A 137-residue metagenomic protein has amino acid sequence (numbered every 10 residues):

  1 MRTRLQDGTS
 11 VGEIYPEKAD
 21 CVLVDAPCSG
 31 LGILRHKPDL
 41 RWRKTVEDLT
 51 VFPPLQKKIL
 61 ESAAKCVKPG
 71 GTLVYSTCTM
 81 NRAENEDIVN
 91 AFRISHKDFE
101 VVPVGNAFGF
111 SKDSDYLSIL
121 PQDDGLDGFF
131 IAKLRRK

Functional and structural regions predicted by a protein language model:
M1-K137: S-adenosylmethionine
